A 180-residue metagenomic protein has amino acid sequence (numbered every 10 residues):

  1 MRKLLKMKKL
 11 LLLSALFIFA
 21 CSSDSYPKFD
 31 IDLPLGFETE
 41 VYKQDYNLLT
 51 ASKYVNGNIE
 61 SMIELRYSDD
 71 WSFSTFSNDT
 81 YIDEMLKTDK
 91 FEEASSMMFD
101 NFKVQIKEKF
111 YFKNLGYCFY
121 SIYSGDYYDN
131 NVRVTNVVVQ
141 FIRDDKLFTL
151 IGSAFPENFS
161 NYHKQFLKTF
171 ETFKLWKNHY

Functional and structural regions predicted by a protein language model:
M1-L10: Positively charged n-region of N-terminal signal peptides that target proteins for export
K9-F19: Sec-dependent N-terminal signal peptides
S14-A15, G125, G152: Small side chains
C21, L115-S124, E171-W176: A short, hydrophobic/aromatic-rich structural module that often spans a beta strand with its adjoining loop
S22-L49: N-terminal "mature-domain start" segment
F29, L33, Y81, M85-F91 (+1 more regions): Stable alpha-helical elements in mature extracytoplasmic
P34-T39, K146-Y180: Surface-exposed amphipathic alpha-helical segments
Q44-I142, L147-F148: Conserved polar/disulfide-associated segments of primarily extracytoplasmic proteins
